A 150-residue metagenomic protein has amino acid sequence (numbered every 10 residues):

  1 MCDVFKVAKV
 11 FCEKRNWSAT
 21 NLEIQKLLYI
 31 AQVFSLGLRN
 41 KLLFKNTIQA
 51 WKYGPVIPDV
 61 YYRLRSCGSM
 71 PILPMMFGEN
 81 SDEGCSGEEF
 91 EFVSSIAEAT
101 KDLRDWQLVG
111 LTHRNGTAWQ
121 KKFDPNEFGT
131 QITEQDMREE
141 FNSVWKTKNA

Functional and structural regions predicted by a protein language model:
M1-A150: Domain-edge interaction signal
